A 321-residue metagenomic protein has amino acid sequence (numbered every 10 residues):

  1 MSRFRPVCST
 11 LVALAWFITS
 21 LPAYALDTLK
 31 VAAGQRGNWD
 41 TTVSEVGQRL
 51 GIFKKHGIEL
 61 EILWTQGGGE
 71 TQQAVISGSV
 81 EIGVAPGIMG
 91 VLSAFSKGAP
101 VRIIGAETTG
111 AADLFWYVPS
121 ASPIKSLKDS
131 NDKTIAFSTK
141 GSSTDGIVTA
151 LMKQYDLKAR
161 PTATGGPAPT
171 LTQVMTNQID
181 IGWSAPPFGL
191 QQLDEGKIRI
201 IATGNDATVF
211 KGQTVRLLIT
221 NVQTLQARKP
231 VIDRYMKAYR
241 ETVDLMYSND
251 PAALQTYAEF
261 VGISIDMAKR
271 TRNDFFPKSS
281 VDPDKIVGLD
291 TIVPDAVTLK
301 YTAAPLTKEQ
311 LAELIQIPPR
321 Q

Functional and structural regions predicted by a protein language model:
M1-L11: Bacterial N-terminal signal peptides that target proteins for export
S20-A25: Sec/Tat signal peptide C-region and signal peptidase I cleavage site
L26-L157, P161-T164, A168-T176, D180-P186 (+1 more regions): Short, glycine-/small- and polar/acidic-enriched structural segments that line small-molecule recognition paths
K55, D206-K211, P277-I286: Short, solvent-exposed loop/beta-turn-alpha elements that line the ligand-binding surface or hinge of extracytoplasmic
V80, V84, I179, F275-D290 (+1 more regions): Short amphipathic alpha-helical segments at helix boundaries and their inter-helical linkers
A168-E259: Pocket-lining segment of extracytoplasmic ligand-binding domains
Q226-T302: Secondary-structure end/capping motifs
A296-Q321: Conserved C-terminal helix/tail region of periplasmic/extracytoplasmic solute-binding proteins
